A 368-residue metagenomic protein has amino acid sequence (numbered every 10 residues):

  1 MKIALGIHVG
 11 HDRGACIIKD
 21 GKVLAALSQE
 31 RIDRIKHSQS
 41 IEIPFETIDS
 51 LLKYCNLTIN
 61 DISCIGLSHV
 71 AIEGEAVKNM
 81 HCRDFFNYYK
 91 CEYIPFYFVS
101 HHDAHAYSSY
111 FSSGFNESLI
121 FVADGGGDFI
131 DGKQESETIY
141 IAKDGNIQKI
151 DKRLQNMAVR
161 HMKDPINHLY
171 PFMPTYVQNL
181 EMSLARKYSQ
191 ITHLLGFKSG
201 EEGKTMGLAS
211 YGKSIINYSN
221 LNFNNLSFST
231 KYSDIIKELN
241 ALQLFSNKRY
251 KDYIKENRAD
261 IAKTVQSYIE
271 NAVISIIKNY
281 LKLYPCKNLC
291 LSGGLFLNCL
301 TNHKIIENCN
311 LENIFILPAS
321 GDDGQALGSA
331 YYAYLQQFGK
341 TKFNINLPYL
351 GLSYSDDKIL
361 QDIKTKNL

Functional and structural regions predicted by a protein language model:
M1-L368: Short acidic/glycine-rich loops and adjacent helix/strand connectors that line catalytic pockets where negatively
